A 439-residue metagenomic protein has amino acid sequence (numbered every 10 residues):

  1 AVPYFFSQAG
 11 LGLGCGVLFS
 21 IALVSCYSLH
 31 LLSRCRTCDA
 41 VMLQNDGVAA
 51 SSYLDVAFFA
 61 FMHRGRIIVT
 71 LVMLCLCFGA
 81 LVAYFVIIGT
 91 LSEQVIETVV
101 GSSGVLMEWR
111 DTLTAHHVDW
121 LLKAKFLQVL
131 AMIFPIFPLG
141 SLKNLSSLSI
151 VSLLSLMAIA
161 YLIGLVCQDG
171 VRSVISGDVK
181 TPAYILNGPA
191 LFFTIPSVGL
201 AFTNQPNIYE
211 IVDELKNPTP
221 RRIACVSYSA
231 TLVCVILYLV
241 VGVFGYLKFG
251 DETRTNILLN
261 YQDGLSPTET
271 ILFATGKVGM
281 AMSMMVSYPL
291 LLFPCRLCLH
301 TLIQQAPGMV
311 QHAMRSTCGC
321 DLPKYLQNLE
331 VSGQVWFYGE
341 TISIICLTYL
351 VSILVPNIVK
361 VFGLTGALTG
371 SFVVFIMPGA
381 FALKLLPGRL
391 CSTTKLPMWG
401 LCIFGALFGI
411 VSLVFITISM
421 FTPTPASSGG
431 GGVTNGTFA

Functional and structural regions predicted by a protein language model:
A1, L130-I133, G199-N204, F408: The first (N-terminal) embedded transmembrane alpha-helix
P3-L11, L145-S146, K360: Short, hydrophobic transmembrane alpha-helix segments
Y4-F5, F137-L142, L350-P356: Hydrophobic alpha-helical transmembrane segments
F5-G47: Extracellular loop-to-transmembrane helix junctions
S20, V24-S28, A158-I159, G370-I376: Alpha-helical transmembrane segments and their membrane-interface exit regions
A22-R34, M132-S141, P378: Central hydrophobic cores of alpha-helical transmembrane segments in multi-pass inner-membrane proteins across all
R36-M73, V82-Q128, V151-L156, L162-G370 (+2 more regions): Membrane-interfacial loop- and helix-cap regions that link adjacent transmembrane helices in polytopic membrane proteins
F134-F137, I345-V351, F404-L413: Hydrophobic core of alpha-helical transmembrane segments in multi-pass integral membrane proteins
